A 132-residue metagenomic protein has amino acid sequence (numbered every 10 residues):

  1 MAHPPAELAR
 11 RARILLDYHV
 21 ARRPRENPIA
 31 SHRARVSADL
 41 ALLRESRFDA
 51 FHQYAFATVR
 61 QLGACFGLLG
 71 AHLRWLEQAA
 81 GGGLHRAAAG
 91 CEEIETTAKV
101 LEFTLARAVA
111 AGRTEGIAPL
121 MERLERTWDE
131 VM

Functional and structural regions predicted by a protein language model:
M1-L68, H72: Noncatalytic regulatory segments and standalone regulatory/sensor domains
R60, A64-M132: Charged, long alpha-helical assembly modules
